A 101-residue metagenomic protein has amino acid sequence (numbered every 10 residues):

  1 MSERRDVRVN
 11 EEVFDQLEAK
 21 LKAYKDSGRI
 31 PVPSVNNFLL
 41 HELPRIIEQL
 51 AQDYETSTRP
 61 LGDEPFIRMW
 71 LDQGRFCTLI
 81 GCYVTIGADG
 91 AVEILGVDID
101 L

Functional and structural regions predicted by a protein language model:
M1-F76: Basic, Lys/Arg-enriched alpha-helical interface segments
S2-R4, W70-L101: Enriched for short, Lys/Arg-rich terminal
